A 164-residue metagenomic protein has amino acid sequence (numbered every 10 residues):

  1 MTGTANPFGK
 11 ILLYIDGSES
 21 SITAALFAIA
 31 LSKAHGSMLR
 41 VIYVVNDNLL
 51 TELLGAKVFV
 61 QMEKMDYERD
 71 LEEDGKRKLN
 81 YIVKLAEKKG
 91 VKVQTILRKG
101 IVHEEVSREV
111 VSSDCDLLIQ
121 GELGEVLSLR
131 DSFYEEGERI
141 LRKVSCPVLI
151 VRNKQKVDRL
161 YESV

Functional and structural regions predicted by a protein language model:
M1-N6, K84-L118, Q155-L160, V164: Structural beta-alpha unit
G3-Q61, K143: Small/aliphatic-rich secondary-structure junction motif
A24, T51-L54, S107-R108, R130-D131 (+1 more regions): Short, well-ordered secondary-structure micro-motifs
I42, Q94-R98, L149: General small-molecule cofactor/ligand-binding pocket signal
V44-D74, R159-V164: Acidic, proline/glycine-rich short linear motifs
A56-V60, S112-D114, E136-G137: Short, hinge-like loop/turn segments at secondary-structure boundaries
Q120-K143, V157-Y161: Glycine-rich, Arg-bearing micro-motifs that act as flexible, cationic patches
C146-D158: Short, flexible loop segments at boundaries between secondary-structure elements
